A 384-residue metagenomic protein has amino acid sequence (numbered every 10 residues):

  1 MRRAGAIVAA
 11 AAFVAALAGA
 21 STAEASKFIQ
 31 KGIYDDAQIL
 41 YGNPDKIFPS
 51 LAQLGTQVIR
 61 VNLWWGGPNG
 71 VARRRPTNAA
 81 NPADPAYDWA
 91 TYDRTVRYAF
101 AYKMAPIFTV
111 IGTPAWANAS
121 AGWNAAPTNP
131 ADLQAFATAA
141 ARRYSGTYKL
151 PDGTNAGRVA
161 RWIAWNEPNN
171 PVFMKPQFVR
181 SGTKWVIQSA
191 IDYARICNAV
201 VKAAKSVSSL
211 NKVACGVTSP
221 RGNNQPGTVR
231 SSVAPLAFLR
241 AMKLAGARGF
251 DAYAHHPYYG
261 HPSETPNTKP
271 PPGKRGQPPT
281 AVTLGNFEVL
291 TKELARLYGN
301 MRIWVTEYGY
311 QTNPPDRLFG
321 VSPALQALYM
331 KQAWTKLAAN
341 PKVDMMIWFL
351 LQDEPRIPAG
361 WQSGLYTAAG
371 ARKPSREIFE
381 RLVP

Functional and structural regions predicted by a protein language model:
M1-A9: Bacterial N-terminal signal peptides that target proteins for export
V8-A18: Bacterial N-terminal signal peptides
A25-A164, N169-A190, T218-R221, T228-A234: N-terminal substrate-binding region of glycoside hydrolase catalytic domains
G42-D45, P49, Q134-A160, V186-P323: Noncatalytic carbohydrate-binding groove/subsite architecture in carbohydrate-active enzymes
L51-A52, F100, K243-G246, A338-A339: Non-catalytic positions within long, well-ordered alpha-helices that form the structural scaffold/packing of enzyme
R75, A125, R158, I163 (+3 more regions): Aromatic-rich peripheral "rim/lid" segments of glycoside hydrolase catalytic domains that contact and position glycan
T95, V200, A333: Aromatic/hydrophobic pocket-lining residues that form π-stacking "cages" and hydrophobic walls in ligand
